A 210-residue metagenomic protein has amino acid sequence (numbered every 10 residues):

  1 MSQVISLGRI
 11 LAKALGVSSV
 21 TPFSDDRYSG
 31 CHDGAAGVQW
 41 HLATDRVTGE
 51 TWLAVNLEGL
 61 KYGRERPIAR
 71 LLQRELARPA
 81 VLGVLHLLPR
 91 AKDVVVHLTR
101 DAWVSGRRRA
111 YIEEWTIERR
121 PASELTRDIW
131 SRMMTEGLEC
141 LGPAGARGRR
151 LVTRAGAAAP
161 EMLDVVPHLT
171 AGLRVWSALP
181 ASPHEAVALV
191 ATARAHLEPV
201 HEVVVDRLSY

Functional and structural regions predicted by a protein language model:
M1-L15, A102-Y210: Long, solvent-exposed, polar/charged low-complexity segments
I5-D45, G145-R149, G156: Amphipathic, interaction-prone secondary-structure segments
C31-D33, T44-R46, L57-G59, V175-S177: Short, flexible loop/turn elements at secondary-structure junctions
A35, R46, P89, M162-V166: A generic structural signal for short, non-catalytic loop/turn and secondary-structure boundary residues
G37-H41, E50, V166-T170: Extracellular structured ligand-interaction cores
G49-M133: Compact, glycine/acidic-enriched structural inserts
